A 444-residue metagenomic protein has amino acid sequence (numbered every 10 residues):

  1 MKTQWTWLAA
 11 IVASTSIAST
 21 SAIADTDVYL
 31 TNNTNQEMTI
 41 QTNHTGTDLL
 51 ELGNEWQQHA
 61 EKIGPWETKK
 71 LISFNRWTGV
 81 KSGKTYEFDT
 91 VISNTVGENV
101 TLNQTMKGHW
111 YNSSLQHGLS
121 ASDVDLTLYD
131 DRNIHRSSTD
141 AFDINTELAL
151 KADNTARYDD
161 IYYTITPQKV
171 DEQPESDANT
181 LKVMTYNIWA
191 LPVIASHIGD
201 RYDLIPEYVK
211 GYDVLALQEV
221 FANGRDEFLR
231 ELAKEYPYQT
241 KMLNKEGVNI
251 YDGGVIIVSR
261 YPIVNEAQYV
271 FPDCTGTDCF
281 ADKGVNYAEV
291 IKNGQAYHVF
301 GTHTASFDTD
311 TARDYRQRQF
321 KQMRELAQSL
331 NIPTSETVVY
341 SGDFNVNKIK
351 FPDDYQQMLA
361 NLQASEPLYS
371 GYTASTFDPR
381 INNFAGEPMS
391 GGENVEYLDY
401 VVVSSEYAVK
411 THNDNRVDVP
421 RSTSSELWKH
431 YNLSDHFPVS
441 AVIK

Functional and structural regions predicted by a protein language model:
M1-L8: Bacterial N-terminal signal peptides that target proteins for export
W7, I23-F74, K151-E231, E246-D252 (+2 more regions): N-terminal, active-site-proximal structural segment of metallo-dependent hydrolase catalytic domains
I17-S21: N-terminal signal peptide c-region/cleavage motif recognized by signal peptidases
N75-D123: Terminal connector regions
T105-E175: Extracellular beta-sheet/turn segments enriched in Thr/Pro/Gly and aliphatic residues
K151-P174, S329-V338, V346-K444: Metal-dependent phosphoester-hydrolase catalytic domains
R157-Y158, T166-P174, V214, E219-T304: Structured beta-strand-rich core segments of catalytic domains in phosphoester-bond hydrolases
K182-I188, I205-D226, V258, A288 (+4 more regions): Active-site beta-strand/loop signature of hydrolases that rely on acidic residues for catalysis
